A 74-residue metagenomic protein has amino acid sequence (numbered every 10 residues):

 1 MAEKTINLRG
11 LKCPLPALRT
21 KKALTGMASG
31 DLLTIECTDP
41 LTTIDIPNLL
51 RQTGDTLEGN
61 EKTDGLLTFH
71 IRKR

Functional and structural regions predicted by a protein language model:
M1-E3, G30-T34, L66-T68: Intrinsic-disorder/low-complexity, polar/charged segments enriched in Ser/Thr/Lys/Arg/Asp/Glu/Gln
M1-M27: An N-terminal amphipathic alpha-helical segment
N7, E36, N60-E61: Solvent-exposed beta-strand sheet faces enriched in polar/charged residues
R9-L11, T38, R72-R74: Generic beta-structure capping elements
C13, P40-T43, D64: Alpha-helix N-cap/helix-start and coil->helix boundary motif
R19-T53: Amphipathic, hydrophobic secondary-structure cores in small proteins
P47-R74: C-terminal structural segments of small proteins and small subunits
